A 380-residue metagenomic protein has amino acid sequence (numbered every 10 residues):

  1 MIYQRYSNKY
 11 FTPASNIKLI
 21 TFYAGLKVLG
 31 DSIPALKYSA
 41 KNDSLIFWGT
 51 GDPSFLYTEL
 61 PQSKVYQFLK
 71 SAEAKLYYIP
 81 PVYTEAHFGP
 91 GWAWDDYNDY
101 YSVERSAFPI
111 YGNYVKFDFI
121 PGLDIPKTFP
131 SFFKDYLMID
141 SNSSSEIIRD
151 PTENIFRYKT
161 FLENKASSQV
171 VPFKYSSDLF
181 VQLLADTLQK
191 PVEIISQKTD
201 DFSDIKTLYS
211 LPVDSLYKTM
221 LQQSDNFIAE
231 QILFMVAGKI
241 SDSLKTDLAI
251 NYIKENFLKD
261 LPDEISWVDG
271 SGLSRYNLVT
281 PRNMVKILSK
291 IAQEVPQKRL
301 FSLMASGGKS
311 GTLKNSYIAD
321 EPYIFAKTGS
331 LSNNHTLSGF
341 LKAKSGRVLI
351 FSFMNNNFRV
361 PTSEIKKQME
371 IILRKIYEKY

Functional and structural regions predicted by a protein language model:
M1-I120, E153, F161-F173, I194-K218 (+3 more regions): Active-site-adjacent loops and short helices of periplasmic peptidoglycan-processing enzymes
I2-R5, L208, L233-Y380: Small-residue-rich helix-loop
A40, R149, F340-K344: Short, low-complexity Ser/Thr-rich regulatory SLiMs
D43-S54, F133-Y136, E255, K259 (+1 more regions): Short, mixed-charge aromatic SLiMs
I46, Y77, P109, I228-Q231 (+2 more regions): Structural recognition of the beta-strand scaffold that forms the well-ordered cores of secreted hydrolase catalytic
P61, A86-M138, N277-D320: A conserved catalytic-loop motif detector
I120, I125-S144, E163-Q182, T207-S210 (+2 more regions): A penicillin-recognizing enzyme superfamily signal
M138-R299: A small/polar active-site loop signature that marks catalytic segments
